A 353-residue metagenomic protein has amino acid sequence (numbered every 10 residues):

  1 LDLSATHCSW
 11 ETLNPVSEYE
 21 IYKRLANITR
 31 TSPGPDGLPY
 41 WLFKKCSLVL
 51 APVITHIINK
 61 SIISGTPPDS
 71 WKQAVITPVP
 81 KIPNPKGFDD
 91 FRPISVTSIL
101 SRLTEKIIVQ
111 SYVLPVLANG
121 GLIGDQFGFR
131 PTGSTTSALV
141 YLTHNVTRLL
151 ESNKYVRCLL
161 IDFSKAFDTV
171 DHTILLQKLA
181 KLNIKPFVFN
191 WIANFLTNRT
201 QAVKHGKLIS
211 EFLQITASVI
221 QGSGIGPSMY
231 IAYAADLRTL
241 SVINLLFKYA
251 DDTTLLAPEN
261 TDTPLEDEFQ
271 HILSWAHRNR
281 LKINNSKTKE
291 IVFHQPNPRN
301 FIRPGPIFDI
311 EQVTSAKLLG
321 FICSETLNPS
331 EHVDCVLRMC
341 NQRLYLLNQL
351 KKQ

Functional and structural regions predicted by a protein language model:
L1-D89, S95, I99, L103 (+2 more regions): Surface-exposed loop/turn segments and immediately adjacent short secondary-structure elements within folded domains
E11, D267-Q270, K282-S315: Short, conserved micro-motifs composed of acidic
R30-L38, I76, G87-V96, S137-Q177: Conserved catalytic palm subdomain of right-hand nucleotidyl-transferase polymerases, strongest for RNA-directed enzymes
G34, Q73-I76, R92, Q126-G128 (+8 more regions): Catalytic palm active-site di-aspartate
I108-Q126, P227-A257: Active-site palm subdomain of RNA-directed nucleic acid polymerases
F163-F247: Conserved polymerase palm-domain catalytic core
K165-L182, T253-H277: Catalytic palm subdomain of template-directed nucleic-acid polymerases, centered on the conserved carboxylate motif
I310-Q353: Basic, alpha-helical interaction scaffolds
